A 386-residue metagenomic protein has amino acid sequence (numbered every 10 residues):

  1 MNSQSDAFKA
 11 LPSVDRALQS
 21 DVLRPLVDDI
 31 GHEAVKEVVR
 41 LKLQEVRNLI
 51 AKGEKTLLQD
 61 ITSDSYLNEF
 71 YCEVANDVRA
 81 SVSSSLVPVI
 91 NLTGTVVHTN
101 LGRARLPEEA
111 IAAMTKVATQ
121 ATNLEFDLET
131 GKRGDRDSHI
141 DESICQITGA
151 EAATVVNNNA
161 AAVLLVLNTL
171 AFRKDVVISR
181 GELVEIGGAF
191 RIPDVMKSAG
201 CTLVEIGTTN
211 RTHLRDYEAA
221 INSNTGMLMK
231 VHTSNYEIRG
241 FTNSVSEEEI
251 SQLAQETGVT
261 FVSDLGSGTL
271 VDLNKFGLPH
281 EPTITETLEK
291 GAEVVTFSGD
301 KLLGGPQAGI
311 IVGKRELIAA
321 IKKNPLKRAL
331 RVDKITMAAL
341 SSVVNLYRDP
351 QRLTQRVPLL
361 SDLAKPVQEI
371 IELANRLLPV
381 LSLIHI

Functional and structural regions predicted by a protein language model:
N2-V78: Long amphipathic alpha-helical segments
R16-S20, T93, K197, S267 (+2 more regions): Short acidic (Asp/Glu) and glycine-rich catalytic loops that position anionic groups and cofactors
S83, G131-Y347: Conserved PLP-enzyme active-site core in the AAT-like
S84-V89: Coiled-coil termination/hinge junctions
L92-T93, R103-E129: Glycine-rich phosphate-binding segment of PLP-dependent enzymes
Y347-L377: Structural signature of PLP-dependent enzymes
I384-I386: Conserved small/polar residues in nucleotide/adenosyl-binding loops
